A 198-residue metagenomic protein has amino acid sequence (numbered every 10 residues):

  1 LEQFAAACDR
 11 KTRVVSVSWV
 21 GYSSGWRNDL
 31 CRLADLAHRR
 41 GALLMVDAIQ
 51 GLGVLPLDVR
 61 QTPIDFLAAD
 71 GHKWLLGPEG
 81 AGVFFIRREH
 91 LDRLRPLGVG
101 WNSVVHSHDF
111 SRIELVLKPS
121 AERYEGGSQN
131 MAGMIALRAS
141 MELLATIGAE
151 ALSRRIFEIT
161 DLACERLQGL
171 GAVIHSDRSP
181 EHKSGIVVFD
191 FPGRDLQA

Functional and structural regions predicted by a protein language model:
L1-A198: Pyridoxal 5′-phosphate
